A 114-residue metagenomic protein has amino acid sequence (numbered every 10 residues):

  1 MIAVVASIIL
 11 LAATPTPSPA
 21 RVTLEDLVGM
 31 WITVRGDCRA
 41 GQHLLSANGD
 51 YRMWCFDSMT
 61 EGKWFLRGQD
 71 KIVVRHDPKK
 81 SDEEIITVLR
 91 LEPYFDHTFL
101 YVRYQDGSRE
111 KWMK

Functional and structural regions predicted by a protein language model:
V5-L10: Hydrophobic helical h-region of N-terminal Sec-dependent signal peptides in bacterial secretory/periplasmic proteins
A13-P15: N-terminal signal peptide c-region/cleavage motif recognized by signal peptidases
P17-I32, L44-S46: N-terminal helix-cap/turn-to-beta initiation motif at the start of protein domains
V28-G29, E84-I86: A glycine-biased structural micro-motif
R35-V73, D77-D82, F99, D106: N-terminal glycine/threonine-rich, aromatic-flanked beta-hairpin/loop signature
I86-Y101: Low-complexity, intrinsically disordered Gly/Pro/Thr-rich segments
S108-M113: Flexible "stalk/tail and boundary" regions
